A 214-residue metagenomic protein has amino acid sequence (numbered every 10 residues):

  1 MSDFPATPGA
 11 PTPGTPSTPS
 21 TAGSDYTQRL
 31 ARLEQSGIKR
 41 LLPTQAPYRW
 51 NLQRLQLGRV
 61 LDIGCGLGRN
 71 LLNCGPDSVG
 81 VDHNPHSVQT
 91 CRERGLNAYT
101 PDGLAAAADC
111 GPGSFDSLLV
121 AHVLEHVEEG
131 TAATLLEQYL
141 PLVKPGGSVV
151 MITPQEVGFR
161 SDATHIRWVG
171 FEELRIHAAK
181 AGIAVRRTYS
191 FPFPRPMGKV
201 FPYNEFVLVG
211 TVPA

Functional and structural regions predicted by a protein language model:
M1-L119, A133-L136, Y189, Y203-V207: Conserved N-terminal segment of class I S-adenosyl-L-methionine
H122-H126: Short catalytic micro-motifs in class I SAM-dependent methyltransferases
A133-P145: A short glycine-rich, Lys/Arg-flanked "PGG" loop and its adjoining helix->strand segment in the class I
G146-P154: Conserved beta-strand signature within the Rossmann-like core of class I S-adenosyl-L-methionine
P154-F159, F193: Short "lid" loop at the C-terminus of a central beta-strand within the Rossmann-like core of SAM-dependent
G158-E173: Acceptor-substrate binding/catalytic loop of class I
I183-R195: Conserved S-adenosyl-L-methionine
P194-A214: Core SAM-dependent methyltransferase catalytic element
